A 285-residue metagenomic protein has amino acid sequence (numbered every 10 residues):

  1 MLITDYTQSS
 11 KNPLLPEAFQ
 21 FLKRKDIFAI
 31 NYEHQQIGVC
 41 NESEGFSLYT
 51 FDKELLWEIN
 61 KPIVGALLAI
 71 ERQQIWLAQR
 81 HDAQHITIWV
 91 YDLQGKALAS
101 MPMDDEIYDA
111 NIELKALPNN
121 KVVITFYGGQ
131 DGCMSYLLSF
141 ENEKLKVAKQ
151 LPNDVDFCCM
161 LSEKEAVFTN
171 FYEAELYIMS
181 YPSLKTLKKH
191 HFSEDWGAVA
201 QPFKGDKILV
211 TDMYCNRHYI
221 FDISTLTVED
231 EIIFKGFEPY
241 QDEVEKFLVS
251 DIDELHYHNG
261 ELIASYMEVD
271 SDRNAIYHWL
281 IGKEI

Functional and structural regions predicted by a protein language model:
M1-I27: Intrinsically disordered, low-complexity acidic/Ser/Thr/Pro-rich linker and tail segments in large eukaryotic scaffolds
N12-F21, E54-I59, K96-D104, K144-Q150 (+3 more regions): A short beta-strand motif characteristic of beta-propeller blades
L22-E33, N60-E71, D105-A116, Q150-E163 (+2 more regions): Repeated scaffold domains used in trafficking and secretory/extracellular systems, primarily beta-propellers
F28-A29, Q35-N41, Q73-R80, N120-Y127 (+4 more regions): Short beta-strand elements that form the blades of beta-propeller/WD-repeat-like and other beta-sheet-rich scaffold
E44-S47, A83-W89, Q130-L137, E173-I178 (+2 more regions): Structural motif
T50-D52, D92-K96, F140-E143, Y181-L184 (+1 more regions): Short loop/turn segments that connect beta-strands within beta-propeller blades
Y108, E113-L117, K121-L161, E165-M179: Solenoidal tandem-repeat scaffolds enriched in leucines and small polar residues
V249-I285: Blade-level signature of beta-propeller repeat domains, shared across WD40, Kelch, NHL, RCC1 and BNR/Asp-box propellers
